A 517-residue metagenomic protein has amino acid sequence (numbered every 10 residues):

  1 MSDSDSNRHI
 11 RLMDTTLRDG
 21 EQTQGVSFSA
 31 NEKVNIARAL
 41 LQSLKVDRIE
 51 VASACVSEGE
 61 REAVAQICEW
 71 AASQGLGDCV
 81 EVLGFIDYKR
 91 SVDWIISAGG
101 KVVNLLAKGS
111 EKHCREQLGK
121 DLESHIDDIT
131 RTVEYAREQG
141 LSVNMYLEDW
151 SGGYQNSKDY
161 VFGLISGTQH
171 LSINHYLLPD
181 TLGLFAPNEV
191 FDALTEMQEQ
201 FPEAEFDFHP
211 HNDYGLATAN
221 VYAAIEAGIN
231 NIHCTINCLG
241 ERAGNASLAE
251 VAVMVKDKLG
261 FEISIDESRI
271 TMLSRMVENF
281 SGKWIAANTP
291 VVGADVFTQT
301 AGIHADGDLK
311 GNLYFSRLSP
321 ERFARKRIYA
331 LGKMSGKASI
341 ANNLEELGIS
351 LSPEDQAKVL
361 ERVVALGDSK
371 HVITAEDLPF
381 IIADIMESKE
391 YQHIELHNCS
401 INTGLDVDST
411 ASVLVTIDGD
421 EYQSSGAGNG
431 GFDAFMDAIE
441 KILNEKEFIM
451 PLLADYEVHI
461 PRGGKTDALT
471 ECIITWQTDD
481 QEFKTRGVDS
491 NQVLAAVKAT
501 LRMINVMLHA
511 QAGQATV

Functional and structural regions predicted by a protein language model:
S6-T16, V255, L259-S425, G464-E471: A mid-to-C-terminal "edge-of-domain" accessory segment
N7-L12, R18-R48, E69-G75, Y88-A204 (+1 more regions): Alpha/beta enzyme core
L17, S53-A54, F85-D87, A107-S110 (+6 more regions): Short, ordered loop/turn segments at secondary-structure junctions
Q22-T23, S27, E32-I36, L41 (+2 more regions): Non-catalytic terminal/interface segments that mediate subunit docking, oligomerization, and allosteric communication
C55-L83, D87-V92: N-terminal active-site wall of soluble small-molecule enzyme domains
C114, D180, C234-E241, V253-I265 (+3 more regions): Short beta-alpha connecting loops at secondary-structure transitions that line or flank enzyme active sites
L182-F185, D192-K310, S316: Catalytic alpha/beta core domains of metabolic enzymes, predominantly
E482-V517: Mixed-charge, glycine-accented linear interaction segment located at domain edges/termini
